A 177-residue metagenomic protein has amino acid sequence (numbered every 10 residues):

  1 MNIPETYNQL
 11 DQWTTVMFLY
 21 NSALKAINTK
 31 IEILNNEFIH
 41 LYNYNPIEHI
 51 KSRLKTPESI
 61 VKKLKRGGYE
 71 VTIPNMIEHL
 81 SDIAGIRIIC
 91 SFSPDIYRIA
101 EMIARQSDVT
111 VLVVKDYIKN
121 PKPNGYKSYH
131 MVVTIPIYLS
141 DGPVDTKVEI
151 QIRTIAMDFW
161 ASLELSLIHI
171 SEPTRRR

Functional and structural regions predicted by a protein language model:
M1-H79: Charge-rich, low-complexity segments
A84-C90, I150: Short cationic amphipathic helices and targeting signals
F92-D95: Helix N-cap motif at beta-to-alpha junctions
Y97, V109-T134: Beta-rich nucleic-acid/ligand-interaction surfaces
I99-Q106: Short amphipathic alpha-helices in soluble, non-transmembrane regions that often serve as interface/regulatory elements
P136-L167: Conserved, surface-exposed functional patches that form binding/active-site neighborhoods
I168-R177: Residue-level detector of conserved catalytic or cofactor/ligand-binding positions in enzyme active sites
